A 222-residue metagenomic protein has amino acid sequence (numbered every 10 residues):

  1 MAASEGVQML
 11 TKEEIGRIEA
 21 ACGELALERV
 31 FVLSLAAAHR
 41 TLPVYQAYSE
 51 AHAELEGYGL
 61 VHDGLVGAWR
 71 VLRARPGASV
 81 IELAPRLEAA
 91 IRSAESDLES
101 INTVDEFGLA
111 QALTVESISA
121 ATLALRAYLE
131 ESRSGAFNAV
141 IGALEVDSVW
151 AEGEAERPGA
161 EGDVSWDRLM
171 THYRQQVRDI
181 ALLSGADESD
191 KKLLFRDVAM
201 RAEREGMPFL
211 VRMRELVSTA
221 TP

Functional and structural regions predicted by a protein language model:
M1-E5: N-terminal amphipathic/basic-hydrophobic helices that include classical n-h-c signal peptides and signal-anchor
G6-Y173: Structured binding/interaction patches within domain cores
I141-P222: C-terminal auxiliary extensions adjacent to catalytic cores
